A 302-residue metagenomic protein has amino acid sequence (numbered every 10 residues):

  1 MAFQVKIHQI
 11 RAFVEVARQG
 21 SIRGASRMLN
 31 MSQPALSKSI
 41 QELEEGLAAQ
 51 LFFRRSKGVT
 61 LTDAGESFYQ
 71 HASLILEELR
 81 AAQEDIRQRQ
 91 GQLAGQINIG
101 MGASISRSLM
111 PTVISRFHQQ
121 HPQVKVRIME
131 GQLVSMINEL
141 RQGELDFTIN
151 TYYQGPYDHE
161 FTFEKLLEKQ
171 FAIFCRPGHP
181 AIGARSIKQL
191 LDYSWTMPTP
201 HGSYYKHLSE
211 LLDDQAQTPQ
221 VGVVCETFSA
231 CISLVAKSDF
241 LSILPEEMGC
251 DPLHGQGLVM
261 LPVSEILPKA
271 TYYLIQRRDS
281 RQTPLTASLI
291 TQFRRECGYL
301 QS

Functional and structural regions predicted by a protein language model:
V14-S32: Short helix-boundary/capping micro-motifs
E44-D63: A short LG(V/I)-centered, amphipathic sequence patch enriched for acidic residue(s) preceding the LG motif
A94-G155, C225: Central regulatory/effector-binding core of bacterial HTH transcription factors
L109, F174, A181-I182, V259-S302: A late-sequence structural motif
Q132-L145, T151, H201-V259: Hydrophobic hinge/microswitch elements
Y157-E164, K169, S229-R278: Beta-alpha-beta core module
F161-W195: Flexible hinge/capping segments at coil-to-helix
A181-I182, I187, Y193-Q215, Q282-T291 (+1 more regions): Secondary-structure junction motif
